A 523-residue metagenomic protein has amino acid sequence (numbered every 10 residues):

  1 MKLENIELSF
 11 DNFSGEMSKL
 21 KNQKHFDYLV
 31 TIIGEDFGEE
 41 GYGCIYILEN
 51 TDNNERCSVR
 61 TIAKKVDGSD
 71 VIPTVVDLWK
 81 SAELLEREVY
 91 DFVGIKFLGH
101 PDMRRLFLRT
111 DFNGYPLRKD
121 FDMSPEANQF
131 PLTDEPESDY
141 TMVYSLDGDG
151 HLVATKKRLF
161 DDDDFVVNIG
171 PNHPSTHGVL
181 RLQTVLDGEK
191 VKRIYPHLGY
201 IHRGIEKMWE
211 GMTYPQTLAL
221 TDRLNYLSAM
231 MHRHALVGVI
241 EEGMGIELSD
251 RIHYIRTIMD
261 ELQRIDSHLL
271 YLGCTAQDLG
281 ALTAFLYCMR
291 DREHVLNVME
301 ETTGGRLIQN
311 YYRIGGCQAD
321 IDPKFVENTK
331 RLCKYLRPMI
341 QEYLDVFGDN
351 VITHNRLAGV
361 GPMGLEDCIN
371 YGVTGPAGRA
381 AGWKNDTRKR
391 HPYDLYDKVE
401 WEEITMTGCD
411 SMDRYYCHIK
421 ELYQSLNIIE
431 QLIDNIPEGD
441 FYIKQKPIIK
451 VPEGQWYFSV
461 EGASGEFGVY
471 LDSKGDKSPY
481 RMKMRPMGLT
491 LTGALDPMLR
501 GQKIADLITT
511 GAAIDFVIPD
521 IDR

Functional and structural regions predicted by a protein language model:
M1-K190, S267, I352-V360, D367 (+3 more regions): Terminal low-complexity/charged segments
T110, V143-H177, V185-R523: Active-site bordering "gate/hinge" segments that shape substrate access to catalytic or cofactor-binding pockets
